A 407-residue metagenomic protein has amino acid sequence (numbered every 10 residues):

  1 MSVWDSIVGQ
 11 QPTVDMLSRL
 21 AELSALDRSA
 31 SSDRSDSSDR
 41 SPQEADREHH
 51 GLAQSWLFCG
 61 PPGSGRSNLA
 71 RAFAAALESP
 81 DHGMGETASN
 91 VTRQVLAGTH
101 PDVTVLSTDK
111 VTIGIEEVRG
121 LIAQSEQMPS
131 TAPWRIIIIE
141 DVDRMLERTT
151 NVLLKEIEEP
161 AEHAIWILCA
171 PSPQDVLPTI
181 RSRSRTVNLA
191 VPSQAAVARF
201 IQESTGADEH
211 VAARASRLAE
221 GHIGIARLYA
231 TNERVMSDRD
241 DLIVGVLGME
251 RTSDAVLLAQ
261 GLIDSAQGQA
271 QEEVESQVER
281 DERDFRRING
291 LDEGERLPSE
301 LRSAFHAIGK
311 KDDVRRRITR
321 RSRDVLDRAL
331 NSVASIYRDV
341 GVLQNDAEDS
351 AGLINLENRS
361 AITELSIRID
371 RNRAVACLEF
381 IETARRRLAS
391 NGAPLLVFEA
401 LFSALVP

Functional and structural regions predicted by a protein language model:
M1-R34, D39-A76, G83-Q94, H163 (+2 more regions): Charged, glycine-rich active-site and insertion segments that engage polyanionic ligands
S18-S24, E44-R47, Q94, I115-I136 (+2 more regions): Conserved alpha-helical scaffold flanking the Walker A/P-loop in AAA+ ATPase domains
E86-G114, D175-V176: AAA+/P-loop NTPase substrate/partner-engagement loops
D109-E116, V142, T186-V187: Flexible beta-alpha connector loops of hexameric P-loop NTPases
I115, L146-R148, P178: Conserved D-loop-proximal element of ABC-family nucleotide-binding domains
E126-Q127, N151-L168, P178: Conserved catalytic/switch belt of AAA+ P-loop NTPases
E140-D141, L168-P173: A short beta-strand-to-loop transition that corresponds to the Sensor-1 phosphate-sensing loop of AAA+ P-loop ATPases
